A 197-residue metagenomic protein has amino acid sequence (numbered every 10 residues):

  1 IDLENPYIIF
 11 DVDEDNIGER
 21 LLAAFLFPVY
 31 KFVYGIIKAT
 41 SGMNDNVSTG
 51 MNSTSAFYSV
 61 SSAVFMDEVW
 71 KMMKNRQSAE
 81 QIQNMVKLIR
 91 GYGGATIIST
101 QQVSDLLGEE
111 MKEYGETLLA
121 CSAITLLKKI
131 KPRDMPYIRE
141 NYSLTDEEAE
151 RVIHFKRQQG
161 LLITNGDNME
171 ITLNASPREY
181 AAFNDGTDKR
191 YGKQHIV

Functional and structural regions predicted by a protein language model:
I1-I9, D13, R20-F32, S53 (+1 more regions): Conserved P-loop NTPase motor module
E14-R151, P177: Conserved P-loop NTPase motor cores
